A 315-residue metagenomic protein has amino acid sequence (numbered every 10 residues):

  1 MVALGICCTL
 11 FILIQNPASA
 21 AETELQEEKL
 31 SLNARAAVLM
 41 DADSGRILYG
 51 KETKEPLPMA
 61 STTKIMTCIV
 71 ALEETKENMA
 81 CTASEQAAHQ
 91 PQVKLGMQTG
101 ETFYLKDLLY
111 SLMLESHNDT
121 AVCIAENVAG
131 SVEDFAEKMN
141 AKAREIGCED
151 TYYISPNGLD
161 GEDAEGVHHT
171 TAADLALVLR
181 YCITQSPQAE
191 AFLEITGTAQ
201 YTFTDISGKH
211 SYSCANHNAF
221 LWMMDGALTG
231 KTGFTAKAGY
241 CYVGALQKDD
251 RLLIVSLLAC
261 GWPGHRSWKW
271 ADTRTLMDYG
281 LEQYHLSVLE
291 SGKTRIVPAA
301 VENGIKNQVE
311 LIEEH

Functional and structural regions predicted by a protein language model:
M1-T23: Gram-positive cell-envelope targeting signals
C7-C8, P17-S19, S44, A88 (+3 more regions): Generic "edge-of-domain/loop-turn" microfeature
F11, E28-L30, L246: Sterically constrained small-residue positions within well-ordered secondary structures of folded domains
L13, L32-A36, E55-P58, Q86 (+2 more regions): Short linear motifs at secondary-structure transitions and domain/linker junctions
A18-E190: Active-site-adjacent loops and short helices of periplasmic peptidoglycan-processing enzymes
C148, G166-H315: Domain-terminus/edge residues, biased toward the C-terminal soluble/receptor-binding domains of extracytoplasmic
